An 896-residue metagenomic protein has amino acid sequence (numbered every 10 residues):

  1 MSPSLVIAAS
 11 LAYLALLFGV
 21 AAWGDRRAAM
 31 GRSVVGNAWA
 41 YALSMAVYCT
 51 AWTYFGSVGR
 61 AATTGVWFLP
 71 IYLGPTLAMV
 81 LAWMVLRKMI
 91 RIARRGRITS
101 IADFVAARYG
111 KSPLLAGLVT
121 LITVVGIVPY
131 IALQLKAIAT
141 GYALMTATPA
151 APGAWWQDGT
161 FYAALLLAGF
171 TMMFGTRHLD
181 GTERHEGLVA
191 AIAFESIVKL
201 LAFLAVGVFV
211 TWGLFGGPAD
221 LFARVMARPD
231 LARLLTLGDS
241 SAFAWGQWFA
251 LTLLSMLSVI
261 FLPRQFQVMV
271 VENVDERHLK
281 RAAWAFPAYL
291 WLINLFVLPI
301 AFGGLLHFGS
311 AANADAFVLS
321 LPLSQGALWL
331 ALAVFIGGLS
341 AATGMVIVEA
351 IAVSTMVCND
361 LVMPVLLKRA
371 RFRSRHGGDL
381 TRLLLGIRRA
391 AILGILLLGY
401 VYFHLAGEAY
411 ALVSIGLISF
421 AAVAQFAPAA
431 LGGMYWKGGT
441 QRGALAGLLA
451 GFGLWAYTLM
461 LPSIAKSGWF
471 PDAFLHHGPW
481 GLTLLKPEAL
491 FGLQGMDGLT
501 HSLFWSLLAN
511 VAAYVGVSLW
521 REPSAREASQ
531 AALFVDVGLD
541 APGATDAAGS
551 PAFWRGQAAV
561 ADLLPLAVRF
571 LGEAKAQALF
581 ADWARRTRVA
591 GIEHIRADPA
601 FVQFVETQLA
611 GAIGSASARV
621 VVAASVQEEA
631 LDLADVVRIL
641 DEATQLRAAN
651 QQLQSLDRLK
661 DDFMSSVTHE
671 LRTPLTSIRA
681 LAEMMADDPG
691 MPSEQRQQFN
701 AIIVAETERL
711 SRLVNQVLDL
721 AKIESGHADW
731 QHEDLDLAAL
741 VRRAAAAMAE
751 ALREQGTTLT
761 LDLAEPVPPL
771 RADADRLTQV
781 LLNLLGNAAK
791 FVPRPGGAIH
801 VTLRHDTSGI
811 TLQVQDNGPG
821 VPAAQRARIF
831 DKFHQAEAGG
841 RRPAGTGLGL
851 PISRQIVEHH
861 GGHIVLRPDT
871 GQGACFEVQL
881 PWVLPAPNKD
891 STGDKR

Functional and structural regions predicted by a protein language model:
M1-A597: Membrane-embedded helix-loop-helix hairpins and adjacent transmembrane boundary segments in multi-pass transporters
Q652-D687: Primarily the dimerization/phosphotransfer
A705-L710: Short alpha-helical segment of the dimerization/phosphotransfer core of two-component systems
A721-H732: Helix-loop junction within the histidine kinase core
Q731-D736, R753, T758-P768: Conserved catalytic submotifs in the C-terminal HATPase_c
A827-D831: ATPase catalytic-site recognition across NTP-hydrolyzing enzymes
G861-G862: Conserved glycine-rich
